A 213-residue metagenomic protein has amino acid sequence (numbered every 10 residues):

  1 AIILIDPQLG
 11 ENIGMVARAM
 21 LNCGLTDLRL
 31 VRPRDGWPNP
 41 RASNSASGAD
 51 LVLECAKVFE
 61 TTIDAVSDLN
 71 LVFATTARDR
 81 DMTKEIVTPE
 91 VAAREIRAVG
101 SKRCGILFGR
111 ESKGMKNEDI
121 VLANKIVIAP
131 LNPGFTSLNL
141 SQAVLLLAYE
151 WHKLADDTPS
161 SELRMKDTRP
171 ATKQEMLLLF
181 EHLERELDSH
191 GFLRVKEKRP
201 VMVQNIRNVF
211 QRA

Functional and structural regions predicted by a protein language model:
A1-A213: Post-transcriptional modification and biogenesis factors for structured RNAs of the translation apparatus
